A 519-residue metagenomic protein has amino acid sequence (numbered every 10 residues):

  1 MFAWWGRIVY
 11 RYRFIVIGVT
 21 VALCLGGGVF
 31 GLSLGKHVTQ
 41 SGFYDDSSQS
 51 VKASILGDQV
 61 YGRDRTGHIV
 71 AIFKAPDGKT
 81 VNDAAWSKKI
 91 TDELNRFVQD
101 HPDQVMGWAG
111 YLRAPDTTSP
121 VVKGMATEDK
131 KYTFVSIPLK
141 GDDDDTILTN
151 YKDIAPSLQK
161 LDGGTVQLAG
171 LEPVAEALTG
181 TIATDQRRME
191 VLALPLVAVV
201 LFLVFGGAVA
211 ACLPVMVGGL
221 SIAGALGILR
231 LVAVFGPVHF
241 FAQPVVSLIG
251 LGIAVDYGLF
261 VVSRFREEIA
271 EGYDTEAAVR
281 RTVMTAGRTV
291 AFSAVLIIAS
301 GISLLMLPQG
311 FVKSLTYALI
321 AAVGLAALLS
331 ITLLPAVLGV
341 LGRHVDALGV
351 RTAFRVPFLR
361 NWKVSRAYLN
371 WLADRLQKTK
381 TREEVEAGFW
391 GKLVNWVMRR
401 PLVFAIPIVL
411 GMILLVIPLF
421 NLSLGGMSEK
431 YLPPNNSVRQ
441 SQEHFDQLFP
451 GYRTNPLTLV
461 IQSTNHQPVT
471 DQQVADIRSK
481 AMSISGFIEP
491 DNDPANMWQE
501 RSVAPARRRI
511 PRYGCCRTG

Functional and structural regions predicted by a protein language model:
M1-H37, K123-G124, L139-L424: Membrane-embedded transmembrane helical bundles of large multi-pass transporters/channels
H37-S41, M427-S428: Short hinge/gating elements
G42-D46: Membrane-proximal amphipathic alpha-helices that sit immediately adjacent to an N-terminal transmembrane/signal-anchor
S47-T66, D77-E172, N421-G519: Structured non-transmembrane domains adjacent to transmembrane bundles in polytopic membrane proteins
I69-K74: A short acidic-to-branched-hydrophobic micro-motif
